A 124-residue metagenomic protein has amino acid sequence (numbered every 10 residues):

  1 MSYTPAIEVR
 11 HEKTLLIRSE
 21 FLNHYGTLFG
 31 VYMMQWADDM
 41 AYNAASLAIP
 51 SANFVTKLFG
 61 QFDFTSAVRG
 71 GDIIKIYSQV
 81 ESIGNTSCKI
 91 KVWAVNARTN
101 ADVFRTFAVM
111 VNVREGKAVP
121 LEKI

Functional and structural regions predicted by a protein language model:
S2-T56, V111-I124: Hot-dog-fold acyl-thioester-processing enzymes
I7-V9, F64, R69-G70, E81-I124: HotDog/MaoC-like acyl-thioester-processing domains
T56-K57, V80: A structural signal for short, hydrophobic beta-strand segments that form beta-sheets in beta-rich/all-beta domains
F59-D63: Short alpha-helix capping/helix-loop boundary micro-motifs
